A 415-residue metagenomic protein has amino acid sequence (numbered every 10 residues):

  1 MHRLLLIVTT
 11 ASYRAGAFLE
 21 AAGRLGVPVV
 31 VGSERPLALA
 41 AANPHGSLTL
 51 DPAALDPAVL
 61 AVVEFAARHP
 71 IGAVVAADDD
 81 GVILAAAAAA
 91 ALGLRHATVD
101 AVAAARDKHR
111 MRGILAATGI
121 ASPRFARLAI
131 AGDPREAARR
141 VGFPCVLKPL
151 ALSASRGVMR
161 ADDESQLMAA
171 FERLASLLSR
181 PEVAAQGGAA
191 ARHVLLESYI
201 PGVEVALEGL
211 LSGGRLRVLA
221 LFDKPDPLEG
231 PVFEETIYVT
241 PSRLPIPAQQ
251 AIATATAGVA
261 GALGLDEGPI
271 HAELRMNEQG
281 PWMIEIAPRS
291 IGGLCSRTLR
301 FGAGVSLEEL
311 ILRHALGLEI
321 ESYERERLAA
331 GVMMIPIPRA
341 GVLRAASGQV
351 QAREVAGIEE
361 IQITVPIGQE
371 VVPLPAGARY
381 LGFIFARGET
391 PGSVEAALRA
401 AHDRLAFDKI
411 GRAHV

Functional and structural regions predicted by a protein language model:
M1-A101, A129-G132, I363-L381, F385-R412: ATP-binding N-terminal substructure of ATP-dependent carboxylate-amine bond-forming enzymes
H2, Q250-A272, E278, A287-A345: Active-site "cap" helix and flanking loop/linker of ATP-utilizing ligase/carboxylase catalytic domains
A90-G157, E164, S176, R180-E182: A conserved helix-loop-beta module that forms one wall/lid of the active-site cleft in ATP-utilizing catalytic domains
A121-P123, R140, P144-L147, R160-P201 (+2 more regions): Conserved ATP-binding module of the ATP-grasp superfamily
M159, A169-R173, E197, E204-D226 (+5 more regions): Beta-strand scaffold of nucleotide-dependent catalytic cores
R173-A175, A346-Q349, V394-D403: Short amphipathic alpha-helices in soluble, non-transmembrane regions that often serve as interface/regulatory elements
P336-I367: Glycine-rich active-site loop/lid that clamps phosphate-bearing ligands
